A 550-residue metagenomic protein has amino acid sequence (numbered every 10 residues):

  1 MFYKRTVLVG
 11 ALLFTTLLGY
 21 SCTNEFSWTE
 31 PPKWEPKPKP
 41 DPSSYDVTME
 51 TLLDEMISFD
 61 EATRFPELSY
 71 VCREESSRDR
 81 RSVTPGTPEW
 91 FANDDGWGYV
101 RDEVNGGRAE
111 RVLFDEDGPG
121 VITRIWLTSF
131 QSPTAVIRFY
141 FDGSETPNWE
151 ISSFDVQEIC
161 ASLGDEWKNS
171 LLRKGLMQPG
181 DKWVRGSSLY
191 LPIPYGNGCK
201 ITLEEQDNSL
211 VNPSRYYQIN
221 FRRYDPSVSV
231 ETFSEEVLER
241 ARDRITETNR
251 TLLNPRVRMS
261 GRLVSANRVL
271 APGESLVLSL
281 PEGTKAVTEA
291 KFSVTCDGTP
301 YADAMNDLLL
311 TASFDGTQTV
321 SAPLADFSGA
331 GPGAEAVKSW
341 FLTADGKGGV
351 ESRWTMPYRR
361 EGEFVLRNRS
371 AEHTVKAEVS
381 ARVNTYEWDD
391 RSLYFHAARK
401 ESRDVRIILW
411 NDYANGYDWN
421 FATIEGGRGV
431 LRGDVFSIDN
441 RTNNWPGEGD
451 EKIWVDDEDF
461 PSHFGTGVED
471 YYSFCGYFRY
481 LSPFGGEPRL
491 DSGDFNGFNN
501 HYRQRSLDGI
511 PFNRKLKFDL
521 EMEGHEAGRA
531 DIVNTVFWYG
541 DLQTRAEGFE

Functional and structural regions predicted by a protein language model:
M1-L8: Bacterial N-terminal signal peptides that target proteins for export
L8-V9, P226: A broad, structure-centric signal for solvent-exposed, well-ordered loop/edge residues that line or flank functional
V9-G19: Bacterial N-terminal signal peptides
Y20-K39: Bacterial Sec-dependent N-terminal signal peptides
W34-E550: Beta-strand-centric surfaces of beta-sandwich/beta-rich domains
